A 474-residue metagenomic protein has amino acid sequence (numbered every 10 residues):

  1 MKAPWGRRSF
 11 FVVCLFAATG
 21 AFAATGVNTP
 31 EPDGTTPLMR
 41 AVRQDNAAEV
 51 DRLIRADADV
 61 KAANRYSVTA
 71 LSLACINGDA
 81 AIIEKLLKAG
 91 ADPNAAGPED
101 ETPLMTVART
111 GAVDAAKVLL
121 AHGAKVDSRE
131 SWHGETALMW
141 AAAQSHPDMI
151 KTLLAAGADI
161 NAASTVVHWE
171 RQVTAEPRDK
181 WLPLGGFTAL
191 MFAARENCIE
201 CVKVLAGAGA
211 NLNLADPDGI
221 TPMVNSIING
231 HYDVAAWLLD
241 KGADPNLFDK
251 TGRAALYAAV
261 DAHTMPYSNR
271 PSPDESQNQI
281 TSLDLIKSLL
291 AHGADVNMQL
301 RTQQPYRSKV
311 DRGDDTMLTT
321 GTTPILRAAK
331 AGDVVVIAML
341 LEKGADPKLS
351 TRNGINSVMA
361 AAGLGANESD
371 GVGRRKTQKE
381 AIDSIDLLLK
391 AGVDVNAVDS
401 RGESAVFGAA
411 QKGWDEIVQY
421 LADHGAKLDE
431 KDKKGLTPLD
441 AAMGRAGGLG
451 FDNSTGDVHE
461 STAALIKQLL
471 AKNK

Functional and structural regions predicted by a protein language model:
K2-F11: Bacterial N-terminal signal peptides that target proteins for export
E31, N64, G97, E130-S131 (+9 more regions): Ankyrin repeat boundary/linker residues
G34, S67, D100, H133-G134 (+7 more regions): Start-of-repeat signature of ankyrin repeats
R40-D45, L73-D79, T106-A112, W140-H146 (+9 more regions): Ankyrin repeat A-helix N-terminal signature
N46-I54, D79-L87, A112-L120, H146-L154 (+9 more regions): Ankyrin repeat structural motif
L428-N473: Leucine-rich solenoid repeat scaffolds
